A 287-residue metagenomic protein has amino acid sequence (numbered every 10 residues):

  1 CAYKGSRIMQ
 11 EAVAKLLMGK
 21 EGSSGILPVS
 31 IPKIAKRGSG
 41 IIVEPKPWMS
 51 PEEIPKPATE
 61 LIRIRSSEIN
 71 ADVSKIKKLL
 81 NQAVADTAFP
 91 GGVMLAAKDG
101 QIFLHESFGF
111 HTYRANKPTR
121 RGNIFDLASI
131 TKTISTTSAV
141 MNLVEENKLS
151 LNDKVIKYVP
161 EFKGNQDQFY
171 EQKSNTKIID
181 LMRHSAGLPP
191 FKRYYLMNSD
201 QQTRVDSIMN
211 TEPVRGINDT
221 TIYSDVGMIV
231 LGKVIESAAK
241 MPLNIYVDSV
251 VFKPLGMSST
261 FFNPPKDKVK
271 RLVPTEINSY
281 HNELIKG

Functional and structural regions predicted by a protein language model:
C1-R63: C-terminal non-catalytic regions of proteins with extracellular/luminal or membrane-system context
Q10-A14, V73, K77-N81, T137 (+6 more regions): Extracytoplasmic/secreted envelope proteins and their assembly/folding machinery, especially bacterial periplasmic
I69-F125, K148, N165, V205-T211: Short, conserved catalytic-motif segment at the N-terminal edge
K132: Short, conserved phosphate/pyrophosphate- and ester-handling motifs at nucleotide-, phospho-/glycolipid
S138-K148, G232-S237: Short glycine/serine- and small hydrophobic-enriched flexible loop segments
L151-D167, K253-L255: Short, glycine/proline-biased beta-turn/loop segments that scaffold the active-site neighborhood
Q166-G287: Short, surface-exposed loop or secondary-structure junction motifs that flank catalytic or metal-binding residues
